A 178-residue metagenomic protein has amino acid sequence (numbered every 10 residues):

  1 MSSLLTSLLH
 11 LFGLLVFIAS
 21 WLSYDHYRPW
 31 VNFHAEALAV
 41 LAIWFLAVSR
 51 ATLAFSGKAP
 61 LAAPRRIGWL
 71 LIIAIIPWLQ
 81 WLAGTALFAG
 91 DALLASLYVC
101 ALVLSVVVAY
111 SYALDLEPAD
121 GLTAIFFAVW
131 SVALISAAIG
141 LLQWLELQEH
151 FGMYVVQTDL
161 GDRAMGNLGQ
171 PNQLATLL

Functional and structural regions predicted by a protein language model:
M1-S131, V155: Transmembrane signal-anchor hairpin modules in multi-pass inner-membrane enzymes, especially those that act on
W81-L87, L134-L178: Membrane-interfacial helix-loop-helix modules of multi-pass inner-membrane proteins that assemble, modify, or transport
